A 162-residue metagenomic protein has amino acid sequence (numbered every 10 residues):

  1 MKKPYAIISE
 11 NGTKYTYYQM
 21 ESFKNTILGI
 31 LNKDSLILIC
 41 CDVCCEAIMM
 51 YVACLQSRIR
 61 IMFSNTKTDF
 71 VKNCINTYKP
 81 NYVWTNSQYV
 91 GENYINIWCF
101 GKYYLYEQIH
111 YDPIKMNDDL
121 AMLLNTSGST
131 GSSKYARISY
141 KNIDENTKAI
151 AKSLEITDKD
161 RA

Functional and structural regions predicted by a protein language model:
M1-K2, E107-N125, S132, E155-A162: Conserved pre-ATP/AMP-binding loop-to-beta segment of ANL
K3-L31, I138-K141: Conserved AMP-binding/adenylate-forming core of the ANL superfamily
T13, Y82-D118, S132, D144: ANL superfamily adenylate-forming
T13-T16, P113, A121-K148: Conserved AMP-binding A3 loop
T26-K67: Conserved AMP-binding/adenylate-forming
E46-A47, D69-N73, S87-Y94: Short, charged/polar "capping" segments at the starts of alpha-helices and the immediately preceding loops
C74-I75, V83: Gly/Ser/Thr-enriched flexible coils
